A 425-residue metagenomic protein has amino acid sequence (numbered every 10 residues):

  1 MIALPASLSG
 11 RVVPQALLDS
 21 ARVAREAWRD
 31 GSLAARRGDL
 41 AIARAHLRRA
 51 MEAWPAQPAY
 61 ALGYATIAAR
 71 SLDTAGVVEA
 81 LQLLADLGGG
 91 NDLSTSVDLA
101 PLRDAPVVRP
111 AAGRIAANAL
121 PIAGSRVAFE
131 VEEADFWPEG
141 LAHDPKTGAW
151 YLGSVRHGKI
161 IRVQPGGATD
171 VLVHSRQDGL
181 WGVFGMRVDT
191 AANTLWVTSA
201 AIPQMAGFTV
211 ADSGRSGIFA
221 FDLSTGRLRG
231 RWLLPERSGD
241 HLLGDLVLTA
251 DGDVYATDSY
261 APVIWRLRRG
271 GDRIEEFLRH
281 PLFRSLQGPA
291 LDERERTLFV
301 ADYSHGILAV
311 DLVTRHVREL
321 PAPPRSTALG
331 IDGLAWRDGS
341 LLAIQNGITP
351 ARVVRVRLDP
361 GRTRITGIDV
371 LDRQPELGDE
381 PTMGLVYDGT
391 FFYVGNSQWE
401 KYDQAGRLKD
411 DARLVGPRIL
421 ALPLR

Functional and structural regions predicted by a protein language model:
S20-R49, A53: Alpha-helical segment of the N-proximal tetratricopeptide repeat
A117-F129, T209-D251, T257: Asp-box/WD-like beta-propeller blade repeats and closely related beta-sheet repeat scaffolds
A119-R162, V415: Beta-strand-rich domains and repeat architectures in extracellular enzymes and scaffolds, especially beta-propellers
E132-T147, Q177-N193, V197-P203, P235-V254 (+4 more regions): Beta-rich, blade/repeat-based domains predominating in secreted/periplasmic proteins but also intracellular
V155, A200-I202, S259-A261, R269 (+4 more regions): Short loop/turn segments immediately following the C-termini of beta-strands
V163-A168, D222-R227, R268-D272, D311-R315 (+2 more regions): Short loop/turn segments that connect beta-strands within beta-propeller blades
T198-R215, N396-G416: Short, conserved, GDST-rich strand-edge loop motifs in beta-rich repeat architectures
